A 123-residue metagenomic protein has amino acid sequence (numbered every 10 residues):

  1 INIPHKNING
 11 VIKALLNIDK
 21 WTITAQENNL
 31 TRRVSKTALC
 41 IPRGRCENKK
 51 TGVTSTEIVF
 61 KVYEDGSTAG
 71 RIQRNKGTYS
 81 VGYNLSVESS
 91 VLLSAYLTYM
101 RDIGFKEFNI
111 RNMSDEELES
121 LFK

Functional and structural regions predicted by a protein language model:
I1-K123: Positively charged, low-complexity terminal tracts and the immediately adjacent first secondary-structure elements
